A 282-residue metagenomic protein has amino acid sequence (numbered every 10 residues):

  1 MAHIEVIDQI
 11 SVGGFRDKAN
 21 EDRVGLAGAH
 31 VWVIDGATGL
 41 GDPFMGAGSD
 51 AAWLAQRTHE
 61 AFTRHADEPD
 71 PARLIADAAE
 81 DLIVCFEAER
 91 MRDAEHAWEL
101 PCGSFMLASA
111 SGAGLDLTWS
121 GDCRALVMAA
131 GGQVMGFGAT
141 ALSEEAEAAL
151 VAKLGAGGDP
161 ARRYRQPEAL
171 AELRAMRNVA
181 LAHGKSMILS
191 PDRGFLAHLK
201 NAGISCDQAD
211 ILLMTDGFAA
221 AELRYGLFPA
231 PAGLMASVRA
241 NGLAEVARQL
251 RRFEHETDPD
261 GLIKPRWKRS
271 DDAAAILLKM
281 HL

Functional and structural regions predicted by a protein language model:
M1-F62, E95-C102, C123, P191-I204 (+3 more regions): N-terminal entry segment of metal-dependent catalytic domains or homologous docking segments
A2-K18, F86-E95, A130-A202, A247-R266: PP2C/PPM family metal-dependent serine/threonine protein phosphatase catalytic domain, recognizing the conserved
L26, A110, P167-L282: C-terminal catalytic subdomain
V31, T118, L212: Hydrophobic "anchor" residues on beta-strands that sit immediately upstream of conserved functional sites
G41-D42, V127-A129, A221-L223: Short helix/loop capping segments that flank catalytic or ligand/cofactor-binding pockets
Q56-I83, G233-H255: Helix-loop-helix
P71-S104, A108: Long, hydrophobic/aromatic-enriched structural stretches that serve as scaffold segments
A97-A130, A209: Conserved catalytic micro-motifs used in adenylation/nucleotidyl-transfer and phosphoryl/amide- and methyl-transfer
